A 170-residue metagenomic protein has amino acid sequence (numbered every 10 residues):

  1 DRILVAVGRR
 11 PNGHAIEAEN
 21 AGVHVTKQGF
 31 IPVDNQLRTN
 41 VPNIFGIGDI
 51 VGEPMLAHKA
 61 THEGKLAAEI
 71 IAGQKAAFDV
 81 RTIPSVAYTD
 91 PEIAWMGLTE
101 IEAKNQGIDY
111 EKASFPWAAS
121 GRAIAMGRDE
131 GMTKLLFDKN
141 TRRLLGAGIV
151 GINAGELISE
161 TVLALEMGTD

Functional and structural regions predicted by a protein language model:
R2-I71: FAD-site-proximal beta/loop scaffold in flavoenzymes
I3, T82, E130-M132: Short beta-strand-initiation
G22, K27, G73-A77, Q106-D109: Short, glycine- and charge-enriched coil/turn segments that flank and shape catalytic ligand pockets
R38-T39, N43, D79-V80, A125-R128: Solvent-exposed alpha-helices and their adjacent loops that cap or buttress functional pockets in soluble metabolic
N43, I83-P84, L145: Short amphipathic alpha-helical segments
I47-N105: A conserved FAD-binding loop/helix module that cradles the flavin
A72, Y88-D170: Flexible, glycine-rich terminal cap/loop adjacent to redox cofactors in electron-transfer oxidoreductases
